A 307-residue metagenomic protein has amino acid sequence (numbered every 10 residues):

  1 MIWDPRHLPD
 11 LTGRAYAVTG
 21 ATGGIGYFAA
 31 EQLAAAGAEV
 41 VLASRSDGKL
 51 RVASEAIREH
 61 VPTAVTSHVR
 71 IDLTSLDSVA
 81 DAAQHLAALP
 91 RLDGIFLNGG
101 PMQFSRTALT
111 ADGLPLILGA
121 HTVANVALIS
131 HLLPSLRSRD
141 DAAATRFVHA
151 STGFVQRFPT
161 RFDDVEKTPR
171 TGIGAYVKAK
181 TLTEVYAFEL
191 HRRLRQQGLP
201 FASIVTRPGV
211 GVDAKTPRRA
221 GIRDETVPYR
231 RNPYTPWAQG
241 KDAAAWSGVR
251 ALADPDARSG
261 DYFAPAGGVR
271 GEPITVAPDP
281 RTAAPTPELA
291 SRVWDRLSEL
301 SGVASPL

Functional and structural regions predicted by a protein language model:
M1-R70, L76, A80-D81, H85 (+4 more regions): NAD(P)H-dependent oxidoreductase Rossmann-fold/reductase module
T12-A15, L114, A144: Phosphate-coordination loops involved in phosphoryl transfer and adenosine-cofactor binding
G23, G100-F104, G153-Q156: Flexible cofactor-recognition loop at the NAD(P)H-binding site of Rossmann-like short-chain dehydrogenase/reductase
R91-L92, L136-T160, G198-A202: Active-site loop of short-chain dehydrogenase/reductase
F104-G119, T168-T171: Short alpha-helical oligomerization interface
I129-S130, F188: A short, exposed helix-loop element centered on a Lys and neighboring polar residues
